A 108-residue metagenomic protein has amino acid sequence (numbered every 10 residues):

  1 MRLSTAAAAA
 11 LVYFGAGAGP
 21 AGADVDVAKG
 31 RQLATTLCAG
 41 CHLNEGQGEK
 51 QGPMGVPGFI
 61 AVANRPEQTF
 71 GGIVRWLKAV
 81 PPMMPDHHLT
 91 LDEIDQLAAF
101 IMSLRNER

Functional and structural regions predicted by a protein language model:
M1, A23-D24: Absolute protein N-terminus
M1-A7: Bacterial N-terminal signal peptides that target proteins for export
A9-L11, Q32: Short N-terminal leader segment in a subset of presequences, especially plant chloroplast and some mitochondrial
V12-P20: C-terminal segment of classical bacterial N-terminal signal peptides
D24-G55, V80, S103-R108: Periplasmic/extracellular electron-transfer cofactor-ligation site, primarily the c-type cytochrome heme-c attachment
M54, G58-S103: Extracytoplasmic electron-transfer domains, predominantly the class I c-type cytochrome c fold
